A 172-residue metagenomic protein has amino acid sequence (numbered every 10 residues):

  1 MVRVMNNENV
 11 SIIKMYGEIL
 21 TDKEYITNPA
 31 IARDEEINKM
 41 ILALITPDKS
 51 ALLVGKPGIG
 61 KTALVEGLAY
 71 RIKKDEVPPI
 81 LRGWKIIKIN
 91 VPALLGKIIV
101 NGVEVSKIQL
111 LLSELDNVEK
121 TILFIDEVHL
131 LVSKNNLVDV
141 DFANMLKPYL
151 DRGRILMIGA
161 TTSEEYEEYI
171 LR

Functional and structural regions predicted by a protein language model:
S11-I12, N28-M40: N-terminal pre-P-loop "Q-motif" helix
T46-G67: Walker A/P-loop nucleotide-binding motif
K49, K85, D116-L123, R152-I158: Loop/turn-to-beta-strand initiation segments
L68, I125-V128, G159-E165: A short beta-strand-to-loop transition that corresponds to the Sensor-1 phosphate-sensing loop of AAA+ P-loop ATPases
A69-R82, L94-L95: Post-Walker A helix-loop "phosphate-sensing" segment adjacent to the P-loop in P-loop NTPases
K85-L115: Short glycine-rich substrate-engagement loop in P-loop NTPases that contacts/grips substrate
L94-G96, L111-V138: Conserved P-loop NTPase "ATPase switch" module shared by AAA+ and STAND
N136-L137, E164-R172: Short regulatory helix/loop adjacent to the ATP-binding pocket of P-loop NTPases
